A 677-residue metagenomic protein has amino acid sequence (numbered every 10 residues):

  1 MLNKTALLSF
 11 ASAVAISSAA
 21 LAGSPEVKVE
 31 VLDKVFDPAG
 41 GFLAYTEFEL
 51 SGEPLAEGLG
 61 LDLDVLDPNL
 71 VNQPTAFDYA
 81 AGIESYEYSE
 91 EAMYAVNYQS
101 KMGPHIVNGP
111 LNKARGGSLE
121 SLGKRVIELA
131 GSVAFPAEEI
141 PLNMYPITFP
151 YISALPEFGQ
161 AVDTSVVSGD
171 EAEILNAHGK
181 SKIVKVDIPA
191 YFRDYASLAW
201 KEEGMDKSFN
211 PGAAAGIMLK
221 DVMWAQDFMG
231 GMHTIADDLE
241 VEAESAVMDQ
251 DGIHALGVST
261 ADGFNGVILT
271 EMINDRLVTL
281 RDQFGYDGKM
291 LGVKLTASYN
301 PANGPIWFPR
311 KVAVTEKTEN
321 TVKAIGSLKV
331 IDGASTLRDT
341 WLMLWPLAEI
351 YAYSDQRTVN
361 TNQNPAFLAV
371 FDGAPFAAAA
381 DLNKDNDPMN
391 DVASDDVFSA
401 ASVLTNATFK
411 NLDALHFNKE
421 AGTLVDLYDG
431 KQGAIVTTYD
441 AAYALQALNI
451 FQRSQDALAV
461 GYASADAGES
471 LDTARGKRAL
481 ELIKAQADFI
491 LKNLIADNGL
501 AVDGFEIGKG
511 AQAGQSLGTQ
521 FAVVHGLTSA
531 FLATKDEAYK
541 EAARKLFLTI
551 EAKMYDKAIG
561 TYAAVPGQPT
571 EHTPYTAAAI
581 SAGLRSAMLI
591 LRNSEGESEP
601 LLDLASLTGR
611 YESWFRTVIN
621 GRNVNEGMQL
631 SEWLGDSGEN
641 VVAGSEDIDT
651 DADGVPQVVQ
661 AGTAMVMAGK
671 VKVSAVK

Functional and structural regions predicted by a protein language model:
M1-A22: Gram-negative bacterial Sec-dependent N-terminal signal peptides
G23-K677: Glycan-recognition and catalytic cores of secretory/periplasmic carbohydrate-active enzymes
